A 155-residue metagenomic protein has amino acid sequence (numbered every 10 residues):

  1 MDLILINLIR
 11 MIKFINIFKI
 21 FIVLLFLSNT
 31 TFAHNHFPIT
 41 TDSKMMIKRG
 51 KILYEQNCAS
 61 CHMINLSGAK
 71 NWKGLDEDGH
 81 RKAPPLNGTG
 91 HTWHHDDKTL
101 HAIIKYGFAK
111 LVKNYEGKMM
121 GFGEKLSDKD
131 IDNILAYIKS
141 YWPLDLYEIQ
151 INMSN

Functional and structural regions predicted by a protein language model:
L3-L8: Short hydrophobic targeting helices and cationic amphipathic motifs that mediate membrane/organellar targeting
I9-I20: Bacterial N-terminal signal peptides that target proteins for export
K19-S28: Bacterial N-terminal signal peptides
T31-L53, A69, E148: Electrostatic cytochrome c docking/interface patches
K48-A59, H95-K98, A102, K125-D128 (+2 more regions): Sequence context surrounding c-type heme c attachment/ligation sites in exported
G50, Y54-I64, M119, I134-I138: The canonical Cys-X-X-Cys-His
K51, N65-H101, F122-K125: Gly/Gly-Pro-rich "capping" loops immediately C-terminal to redox-active cysteine motifs in periplasmic/lumenal
R81-T89, Y106-D132, Y141, I149-N155: Axial heme c-ligation environment in periplasmic c-type cytochrome domains
